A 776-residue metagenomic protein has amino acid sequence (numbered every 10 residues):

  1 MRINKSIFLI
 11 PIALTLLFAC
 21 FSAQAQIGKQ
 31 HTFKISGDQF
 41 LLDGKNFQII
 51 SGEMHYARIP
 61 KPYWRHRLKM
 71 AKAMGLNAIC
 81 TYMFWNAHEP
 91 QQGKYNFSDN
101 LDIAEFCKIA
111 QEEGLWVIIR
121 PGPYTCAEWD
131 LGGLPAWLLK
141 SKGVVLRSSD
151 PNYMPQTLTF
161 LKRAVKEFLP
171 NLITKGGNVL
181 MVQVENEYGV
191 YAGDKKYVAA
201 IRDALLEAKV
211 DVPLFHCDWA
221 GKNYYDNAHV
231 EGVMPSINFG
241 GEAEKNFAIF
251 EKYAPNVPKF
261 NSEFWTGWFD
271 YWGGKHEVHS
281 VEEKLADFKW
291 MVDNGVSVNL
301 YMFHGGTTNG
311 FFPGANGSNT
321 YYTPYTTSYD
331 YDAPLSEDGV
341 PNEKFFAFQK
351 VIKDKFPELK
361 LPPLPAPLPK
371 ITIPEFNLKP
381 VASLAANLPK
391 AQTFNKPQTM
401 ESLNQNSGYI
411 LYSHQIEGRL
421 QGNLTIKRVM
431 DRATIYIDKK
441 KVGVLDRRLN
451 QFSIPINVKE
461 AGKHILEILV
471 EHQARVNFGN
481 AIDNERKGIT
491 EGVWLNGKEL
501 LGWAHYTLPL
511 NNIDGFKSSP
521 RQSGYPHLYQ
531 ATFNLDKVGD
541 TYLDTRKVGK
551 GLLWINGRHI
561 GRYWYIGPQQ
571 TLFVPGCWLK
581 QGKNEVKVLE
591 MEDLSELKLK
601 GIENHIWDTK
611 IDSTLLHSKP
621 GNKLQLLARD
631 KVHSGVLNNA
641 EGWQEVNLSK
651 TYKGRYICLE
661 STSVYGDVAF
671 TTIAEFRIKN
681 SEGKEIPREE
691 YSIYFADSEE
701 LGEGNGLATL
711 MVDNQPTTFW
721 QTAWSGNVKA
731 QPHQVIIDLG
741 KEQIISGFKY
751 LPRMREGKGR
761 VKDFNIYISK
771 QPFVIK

Functional and structural regions predicted by a protein language model:
A25-A78, K108, V538: N-terminal carbohydrate-binding accessory modules
W64-D130, R202-E207: Aromatic-lined substrate-binding rim segments of carbohydrate-active enzymes
G93-D99, E112, P123-S148, V198 (+3 more regions): Aromatic- and acidic-residue-enriched segments that line the glycan-binding/catalytic groove of carbohydrate-active
P155-V230: Active-site neighborhood of glycoside hydrolase catalytic domains
G240-S336, V340: Catalytic-core region of carbohydrate-active enzymes that cleave or remodel glycosidic bonds
Q421-Y436, L466, F533-N556, Y563-W564 (+1 more regions): Aromatic-lined ligand-binding clefts that engage carbohydrates, nucleic acids, or primary amines
I468-A474, V588-L594, E660-D667, R753: Short beta-strand-plus-loop segments that form exposed binding edges in beta-rich domains
N622-R629, V636-K776: Aromatic, loop-rich ligand-recognition surfaces of beta-strand-rich domains
